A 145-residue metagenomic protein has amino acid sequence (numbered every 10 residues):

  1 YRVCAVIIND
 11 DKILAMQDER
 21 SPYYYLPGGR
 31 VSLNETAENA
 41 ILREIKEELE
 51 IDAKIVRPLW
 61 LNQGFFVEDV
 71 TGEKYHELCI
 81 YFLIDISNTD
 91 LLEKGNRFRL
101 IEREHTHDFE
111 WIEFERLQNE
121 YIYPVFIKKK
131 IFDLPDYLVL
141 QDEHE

Functional and structural regions predicted by a protein language model:
Y1-L26, K54, I86: N-terminal strand-loop-strand
A5, P58, I80-I84: A structural signal for short, well-ordered beta-strand segments
I7, L83-D85, W111-E113: Short, well-ordered beta-strand micro-motif
I8, L26, A53, Y75-Y81 (+1 more regions): Short connector loops at helix/strand junctions that flank enzyme active sites, especially segments positioning acidic
E19-Y24, D90-E93, R97-E145: Nudix hydrolase/Nudix homology domain
Y23-Y24, N62-E68: Short, solvent-exposed loop/turn segments at secondary-structure junctions
L26-W60: The catalytic Nudix box helix
F66-G95, K130: Active-site-adjacent beta-strand/loop module that shapes the phosphate/pyrophosphate-binding cleft
